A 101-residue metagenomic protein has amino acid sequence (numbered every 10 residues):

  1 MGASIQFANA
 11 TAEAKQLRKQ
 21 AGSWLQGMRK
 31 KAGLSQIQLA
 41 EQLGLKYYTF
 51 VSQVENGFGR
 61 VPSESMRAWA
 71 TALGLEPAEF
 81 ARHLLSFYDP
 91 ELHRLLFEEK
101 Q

Functional and structural regions predicted by a protein language model:
G2-K31: A short, Lys/Arg-rich alpha-helix, primarily the initiator
Q6-F7, T71, E79-Q101: Short, charged recognition helix plus adjacent turn of helix-turn-helix-like nucleic-acid-binding domains
S23-Q42, A68, F97-E99: Short basic helix-loop element that most often maps to the first helix and adjoining turn of HTH DNA-binding modules
M28, Q42, Q53-V54, H83: Residues in the recognition helix of alpha-helical DNA-binding motifs
A32, L43-G44, V54, L73: Core residues of bacterial helix-turn-helix
G44-V61: Recognition helix of helix-turn-helix/homeodomain-like DNA-binding domains that insert into the DNA major groove
G57-T71: Short, basic-rich loop-to-helix N-cap that marks the start of a DNA-contacting helix
